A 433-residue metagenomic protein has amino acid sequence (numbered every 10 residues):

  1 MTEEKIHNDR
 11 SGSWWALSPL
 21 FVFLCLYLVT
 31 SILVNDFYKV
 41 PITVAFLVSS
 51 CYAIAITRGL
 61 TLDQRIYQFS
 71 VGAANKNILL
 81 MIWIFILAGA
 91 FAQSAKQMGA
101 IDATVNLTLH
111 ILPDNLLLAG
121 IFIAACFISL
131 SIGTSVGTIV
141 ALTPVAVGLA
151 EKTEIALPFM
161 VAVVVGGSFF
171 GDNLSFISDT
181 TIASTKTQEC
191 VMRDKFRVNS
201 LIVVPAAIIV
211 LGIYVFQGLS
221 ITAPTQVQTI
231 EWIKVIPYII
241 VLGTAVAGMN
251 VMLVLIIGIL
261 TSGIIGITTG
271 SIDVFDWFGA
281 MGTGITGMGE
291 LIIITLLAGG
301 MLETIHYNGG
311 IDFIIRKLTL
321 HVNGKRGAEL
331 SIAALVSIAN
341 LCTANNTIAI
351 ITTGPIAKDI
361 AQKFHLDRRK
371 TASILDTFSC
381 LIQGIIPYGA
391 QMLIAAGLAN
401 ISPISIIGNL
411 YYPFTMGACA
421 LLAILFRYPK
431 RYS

Functional and structural regions predicted by a protein language model:
N8-G12, I32-A45, V71-K76, T108-P113 (+4 more regions): Interfacial loop-to-helix junctions that mark the boundaries of transmembrane helices in multi-pass membrane
W14-L26, F37-R58, M81-L87, I233-L242 (+3 more regions): Hydrophobic mid-bilayer segments of alpha-helices in multi-pass membrane transport proteins, especially secondary
T43, L47, A55, I66-G99 (+6 more regions): Core transmembrane alpha-helical segments of multi-pass membrane transporters/permeases
N75-M81, N106-I123, A150-M160, V204 (+5 more regions): Membrane-interfacial loop-to-helix junctions in multi-pass transporters
I82-F91, P113-V145, L318-I356, L375: Hydrophobic alpha-helical transmembrane segments of multi-pass integral membrane proteins, predominantly secondary
I84, N115-I128, E154-F170, G327-N340 (+3 more regions): Alpha-helical transmembrane segments of multi-pass membrane proteins
G137-G148, V165, F176-E189, T347-I360 (+1 more regions): Re-entrant/interfacial helical elements at transmembrane boundaries that shape and gate the permeation pathway
G166-F169, N173-Q228, I233, I385 (+1 more regions): Juxtamembrane and boundary regions of transmembrane helices in multi-pass small-molecule transporters and channels
